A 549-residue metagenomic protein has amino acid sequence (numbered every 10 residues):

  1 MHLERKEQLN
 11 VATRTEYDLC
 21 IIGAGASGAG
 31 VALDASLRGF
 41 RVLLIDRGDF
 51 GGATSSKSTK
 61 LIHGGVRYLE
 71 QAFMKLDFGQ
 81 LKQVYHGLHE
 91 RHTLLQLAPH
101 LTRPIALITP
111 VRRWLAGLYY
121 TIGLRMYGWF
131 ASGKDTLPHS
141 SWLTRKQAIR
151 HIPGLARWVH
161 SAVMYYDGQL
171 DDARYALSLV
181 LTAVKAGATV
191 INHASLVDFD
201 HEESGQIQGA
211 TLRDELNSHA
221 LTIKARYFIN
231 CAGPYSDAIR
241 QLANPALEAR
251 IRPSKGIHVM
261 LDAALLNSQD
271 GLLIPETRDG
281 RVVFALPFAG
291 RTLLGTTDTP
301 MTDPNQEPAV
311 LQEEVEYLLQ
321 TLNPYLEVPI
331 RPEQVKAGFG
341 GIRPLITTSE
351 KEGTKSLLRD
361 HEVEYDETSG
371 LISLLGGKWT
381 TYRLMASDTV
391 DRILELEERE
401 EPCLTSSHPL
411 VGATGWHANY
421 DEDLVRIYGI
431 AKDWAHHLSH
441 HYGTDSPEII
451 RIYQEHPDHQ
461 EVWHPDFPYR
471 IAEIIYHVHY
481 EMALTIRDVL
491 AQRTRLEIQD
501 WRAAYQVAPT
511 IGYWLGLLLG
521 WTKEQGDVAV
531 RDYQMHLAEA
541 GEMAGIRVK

Functional and structural regions predicted by a protein language model:
M1-L19, L37: Extreme N-terminal leader/targeting segments of oxidoreductases
T15-Y17, N217-Y227: Core beta-strand elements of the Rossmann-like FAD/NAD(P) dinucleotide-binding domain in flavoenzyme oxidoreductases
I22, I223-G233: Short hydrophobic core segments
L37-S58: Glycine-rich FAD pyrophosphate-binding loop
K60-I149, V283: Dinucleotide-binding Rossmann-like beta1-alpha1 core, especially the glycine-rich loop that anchors the ADP
T109-I191, D200-Q206, T211, A289 (+3 more regions): Flavin (FAD/FMN) cofactor-binding and adjacent substrate-gating region of FAD-dependent oxidoreductase domains
R174, T182, A243-L293, T299-L515: C-terminal catalytic lobe of FAD-dependent flavoproteins
N230-P245: Flavin (primarily FAD) binding-site architecture
